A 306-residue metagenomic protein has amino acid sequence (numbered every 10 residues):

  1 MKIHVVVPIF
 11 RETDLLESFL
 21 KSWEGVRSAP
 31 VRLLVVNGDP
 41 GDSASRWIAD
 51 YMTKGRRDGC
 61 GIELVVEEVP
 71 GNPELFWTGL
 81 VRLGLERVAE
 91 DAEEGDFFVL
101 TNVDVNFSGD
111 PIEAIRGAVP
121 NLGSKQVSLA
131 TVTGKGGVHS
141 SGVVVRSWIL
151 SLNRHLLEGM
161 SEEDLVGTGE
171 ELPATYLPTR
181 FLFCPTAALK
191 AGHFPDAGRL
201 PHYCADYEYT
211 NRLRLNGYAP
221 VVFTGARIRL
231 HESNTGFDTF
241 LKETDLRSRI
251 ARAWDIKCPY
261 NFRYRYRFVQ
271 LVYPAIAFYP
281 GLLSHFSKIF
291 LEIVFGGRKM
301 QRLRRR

Functional and structural regions predicted by a protein language model:
K21-V31: Short, acidic, metal-binding catalytic loop of nucleotide-sugar glycosyltransferases
N37-I48: A conserved acidic beta->alpha catalytic loop
P70-E90: Glycine-rich, basic loop-to-helix element that forms the pyrophosphate-binding segment of sugar-nucleotide handling
E94-N106: Short beta-strand-to-loop acidic/aromatic patch adjacent to the donor-nucleotide binding site
V127-V145: Short beta-strand-to-loop element that shapes/binds the nucleotide-sugar donor at the catalytic cleft/hinge
E162-C184, R252-A253: A recurrent flexible, glycine/aromatic-enriched loop bordering the glycosyltransferase active site that acts as
L182-C184, A188-H193, R199-A226: A short, conserved alpha-helix in the catalytic core of glycosyltransferases
K242-R306: Non-catalytic, C-terminal membrane-associated alpha-helical segments of glycosyltransferases
